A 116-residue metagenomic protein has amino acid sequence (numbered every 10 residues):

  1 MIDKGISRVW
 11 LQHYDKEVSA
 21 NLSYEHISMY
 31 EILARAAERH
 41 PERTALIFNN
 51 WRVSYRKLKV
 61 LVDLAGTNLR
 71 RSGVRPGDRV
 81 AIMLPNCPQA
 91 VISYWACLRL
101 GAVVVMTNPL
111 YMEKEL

Functional and structural regions predicted by a protein language model:
M1-H26: Flexible, non-catalytic linker and terminal segments flanking ANL/adenylate-forming cores
N21-E25, Y30-A34, E42-C87, V91-W95 (+1 more regions): Conserved AMP-binding/adenylate-forming core of the ANL superfamily
L98: Anion (oxyanion) recognition and catalysis
G101: Structured binding elements
T107-P109: Short beta->alpha connector loops at strand-helix junctions that form conserved, small/polar/Pro-enriched
